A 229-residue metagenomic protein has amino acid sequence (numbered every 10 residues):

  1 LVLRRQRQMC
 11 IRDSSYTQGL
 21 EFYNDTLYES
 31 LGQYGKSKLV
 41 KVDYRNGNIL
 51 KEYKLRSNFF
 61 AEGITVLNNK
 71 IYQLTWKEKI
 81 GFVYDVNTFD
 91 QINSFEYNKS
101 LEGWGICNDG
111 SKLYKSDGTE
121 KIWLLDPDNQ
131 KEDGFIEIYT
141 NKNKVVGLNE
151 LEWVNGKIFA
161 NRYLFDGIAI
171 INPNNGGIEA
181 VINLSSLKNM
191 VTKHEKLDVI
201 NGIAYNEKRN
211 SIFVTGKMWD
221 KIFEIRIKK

Functional and structural regions predicted by a protein language model:
L1-R7, I11: Single conserved hydrophobic/aromatic residue that forms the stacking wall/gate of nucleotide- or nucleobase-binding
D13-Y23, S57-L67, N98-G110, K142-V154 (+1 more regions): Beta-rich, blade/repeat-based domains predominating in secreted/periplasmic proteins but also intracellular
E29-Q33, Y72-E78, L113-T119, A160-L164 (+1 more regions): Conserved beta-strand positions in repeat-built beta-propeller and related beta-rich domains
E29-Y53, F223: Beta-propeller domains
D43-G47, D85-F89, D126-Q130, N172-G176 (+1 more regions): Short loop/turn segments that connect beta-strands within beta-propeller blades
G47-V83, Q91-S100: Blade-loop segments of beta-propeller domains
G81-N141: Hydrophobic, well-structured mid-protein blocks that either form specific transmembrane helices
A204-K229: Blade-level signature of beta-propeller repeat domains, shared across WD40, Kelch, NHL, RCC1 and BNR/Asp-box propellers
